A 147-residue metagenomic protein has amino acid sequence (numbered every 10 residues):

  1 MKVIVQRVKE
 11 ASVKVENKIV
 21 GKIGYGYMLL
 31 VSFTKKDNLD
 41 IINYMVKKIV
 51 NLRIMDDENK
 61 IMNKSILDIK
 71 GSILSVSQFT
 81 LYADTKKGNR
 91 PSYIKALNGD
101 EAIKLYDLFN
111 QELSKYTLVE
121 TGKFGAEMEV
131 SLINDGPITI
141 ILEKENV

Functional and structural regions predicted by a protein language model:
M1-G88, D100, K104-V147: N-terminal, polar/charged subdomain of small-to-medium soluble alpha/beta proteins
G88-A96: Short hinge/gating elements
